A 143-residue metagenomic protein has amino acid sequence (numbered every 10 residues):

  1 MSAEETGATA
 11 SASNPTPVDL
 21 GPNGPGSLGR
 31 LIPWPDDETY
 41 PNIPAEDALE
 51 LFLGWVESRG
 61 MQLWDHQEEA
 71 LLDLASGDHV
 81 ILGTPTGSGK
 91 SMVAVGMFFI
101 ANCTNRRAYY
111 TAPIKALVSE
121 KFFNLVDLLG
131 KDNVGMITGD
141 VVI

Functional and structural regions predicted by a protein language model:
M1-V80: Helicase-associated low-complexity/disordered flanking segments
L53-W55, M61-I143: Conserved P-loop/Walker A NTP-binding site and adjacent catalytic elements of P-loop NTPases
